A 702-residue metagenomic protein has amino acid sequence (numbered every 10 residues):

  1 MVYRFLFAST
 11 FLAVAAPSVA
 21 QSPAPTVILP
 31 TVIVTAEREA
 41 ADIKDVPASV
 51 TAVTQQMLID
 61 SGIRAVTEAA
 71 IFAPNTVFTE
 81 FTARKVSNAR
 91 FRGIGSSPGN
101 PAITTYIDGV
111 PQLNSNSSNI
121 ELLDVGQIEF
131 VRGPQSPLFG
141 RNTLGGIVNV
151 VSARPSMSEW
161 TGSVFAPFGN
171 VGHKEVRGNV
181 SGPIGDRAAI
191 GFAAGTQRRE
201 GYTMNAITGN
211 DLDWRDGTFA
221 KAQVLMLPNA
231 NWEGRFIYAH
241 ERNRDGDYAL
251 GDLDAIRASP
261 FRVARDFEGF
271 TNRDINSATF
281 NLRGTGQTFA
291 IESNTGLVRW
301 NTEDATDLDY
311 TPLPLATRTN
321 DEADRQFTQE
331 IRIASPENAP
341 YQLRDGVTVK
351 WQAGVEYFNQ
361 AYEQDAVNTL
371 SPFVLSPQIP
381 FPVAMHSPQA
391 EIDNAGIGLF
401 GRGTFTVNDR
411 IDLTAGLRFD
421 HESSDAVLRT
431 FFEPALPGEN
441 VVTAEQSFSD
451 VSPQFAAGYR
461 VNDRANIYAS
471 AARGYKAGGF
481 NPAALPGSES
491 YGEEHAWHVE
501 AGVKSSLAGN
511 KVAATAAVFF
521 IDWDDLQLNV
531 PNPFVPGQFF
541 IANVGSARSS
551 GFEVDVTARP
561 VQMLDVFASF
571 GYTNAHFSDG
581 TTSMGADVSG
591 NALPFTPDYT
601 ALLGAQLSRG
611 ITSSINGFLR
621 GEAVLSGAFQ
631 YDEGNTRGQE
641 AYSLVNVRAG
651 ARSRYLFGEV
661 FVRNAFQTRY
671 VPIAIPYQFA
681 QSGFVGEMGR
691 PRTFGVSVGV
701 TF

Functional and structural regions predicted by a protein language model:
T35, T67, I71-V110: Extracytoplasmic beta-strand/coil segments of soluble accessory domains associated with Gram-negative outer-membrane
V66-A69, N88-G93, Y106, F130 (+3 more regions): N-terminal periplasmic accessory domains that precede and gate Gram-negative outer-membrane beta-barrel machines
D108-P134: Short acidic/polar hinge/loop motifs at secondary-structure boundaries that mediate gating or recognition
T161, F168-R199, T203, I207-G246 (+9 more regions): Transmembrane beta-barrel wall of Gram-negative outer-membrane proteins
V224-N229, I237-A239, I333-P336, T348-K350 (+4 more regions): Structural signature of Gram-negative outer-membrane beta-barrels, strongest in the C-terminal barrel of TonB-dependent
N281-L308, R460, N466-K476, G492-F552 (+4 more regions): Membrane-embedded beta-barrel scaffold of Gram-negative outer-membrane proteins
A334-L343, G354, L413, F520-D522 (+2 more regions): Gram-negative outer-membrane beta-barrel transporters
D522, V624-D632, A651-F702: C-terminal beta-signal and adjacent terminal beta-strands/loops of Gram-negative outer-membrane beta-barrel proteins
